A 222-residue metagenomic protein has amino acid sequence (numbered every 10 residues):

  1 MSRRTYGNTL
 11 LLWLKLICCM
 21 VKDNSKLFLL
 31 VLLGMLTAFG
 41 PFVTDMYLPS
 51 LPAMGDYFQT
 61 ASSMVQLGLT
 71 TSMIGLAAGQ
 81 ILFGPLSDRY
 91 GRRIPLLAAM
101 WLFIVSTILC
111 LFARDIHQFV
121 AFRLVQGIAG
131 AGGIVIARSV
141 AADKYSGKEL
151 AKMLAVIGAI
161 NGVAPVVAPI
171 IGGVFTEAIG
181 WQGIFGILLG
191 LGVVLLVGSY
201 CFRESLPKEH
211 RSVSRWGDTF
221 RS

Functional and structural regions predicted by a protein language model:
V21, P207-S222: Juxtamembrane intracellular "pre-TM" segments in multi-pass secondary transporters
F28-S62: Extracytoplasmic
D45, M73-I81, P165-V166: Residue-level signature of mid-helix packing/kink "hotspots" within the transmembrane helices of 12-pass Major
A78-I116: Conserved MFS/SLC helix-loop-helix module at the cytosolic interface between two early adjacent transmembrane helices
H117-R123: Short hydrophobic/alpha-helical segments at membrane-entry points of transmembrane helices in Major Facilitator
Q118, A155-Y200: Helix-loop-helix hairpin linking two adjacent transmembrane segments in secondary transporters
L124-I160: Cytoplasmic helix-loop-helix junction between adjacent transmembrane helices in 12-TM secondary transporters
